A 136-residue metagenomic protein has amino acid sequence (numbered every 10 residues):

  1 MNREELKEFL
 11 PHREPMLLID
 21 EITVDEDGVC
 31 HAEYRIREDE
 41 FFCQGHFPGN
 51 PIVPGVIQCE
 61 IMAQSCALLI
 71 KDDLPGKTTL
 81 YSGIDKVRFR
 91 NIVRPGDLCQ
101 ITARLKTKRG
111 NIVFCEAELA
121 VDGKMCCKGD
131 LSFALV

Functional and structural regions predicted by a protein language model:
M1-L6, D97-I101: Short Pro/Gly-enriched beta-strand edge/turn motifs at strand-loop
P11, R37, K86, Q100 (+2 more regions): Extended beta-strand/beta-hairpin segments
E14-V53: Catalytic strand-loop segment that frames the active site of acyl-thioester-processing enzymes
M16-L18, C99, V113: Hydrophobic core residues within well-ordered beta-strands of beta-rich domains
D20-T23, D85, R90, T102-K106 (+1 more regions): Conserved positions in beta-strands of structured domains
I22, V53-G76: Active-site helix/loop of acyl-thioester processing domains in fatty-acid/polyketide metabolism, spanning hotdog-fold
D27-V29, V93-D97, R104-V136: HotDog/MaoC-like acyl-thioester-processing domains
S65-Q100, D130-A134: Hydrophobic beta-strand-centered segment that forms part of the acyl-chain substrate-binding groove
